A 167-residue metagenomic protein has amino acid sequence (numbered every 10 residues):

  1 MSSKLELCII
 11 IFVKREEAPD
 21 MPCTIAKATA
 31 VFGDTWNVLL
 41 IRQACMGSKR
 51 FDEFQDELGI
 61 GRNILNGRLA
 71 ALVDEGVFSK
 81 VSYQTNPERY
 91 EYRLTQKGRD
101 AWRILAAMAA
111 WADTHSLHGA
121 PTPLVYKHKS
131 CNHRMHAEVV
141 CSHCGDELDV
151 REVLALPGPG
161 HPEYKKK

Functional and structural regions predicted by a protein language model:
M1-F32: N-terminal leader segment of winged-helix/HTH proteins
M1-I9, D113-K167: C-terminal regulatory/oligomerization modules of transcriptional regulators
C23-I64, H136: N-terminal helix-turn-helix DNA-binding core of bacterial DNA-binding proteins
G33, Q84-A107: Basic, amphipathic "hinge/linker" alpha-helix immediately C-terminal to the N-terminal HTH DNA-binding motif
N37, I41, F51, D74 (+2 more regions): Short histidine
V38, E75, I104-H115: Alpha-helical linker/hinge and terminal dimerization helices associated with HTH transcriptional regulators
F51, Q55-Y83, P87: Canonical helix-turn-helix DNA-binding module
E57, E91-R93, V125-K127: Short aromatic/hydrophobic contact patches that present stacked aromatics for nucleic-acid/ligand binding
